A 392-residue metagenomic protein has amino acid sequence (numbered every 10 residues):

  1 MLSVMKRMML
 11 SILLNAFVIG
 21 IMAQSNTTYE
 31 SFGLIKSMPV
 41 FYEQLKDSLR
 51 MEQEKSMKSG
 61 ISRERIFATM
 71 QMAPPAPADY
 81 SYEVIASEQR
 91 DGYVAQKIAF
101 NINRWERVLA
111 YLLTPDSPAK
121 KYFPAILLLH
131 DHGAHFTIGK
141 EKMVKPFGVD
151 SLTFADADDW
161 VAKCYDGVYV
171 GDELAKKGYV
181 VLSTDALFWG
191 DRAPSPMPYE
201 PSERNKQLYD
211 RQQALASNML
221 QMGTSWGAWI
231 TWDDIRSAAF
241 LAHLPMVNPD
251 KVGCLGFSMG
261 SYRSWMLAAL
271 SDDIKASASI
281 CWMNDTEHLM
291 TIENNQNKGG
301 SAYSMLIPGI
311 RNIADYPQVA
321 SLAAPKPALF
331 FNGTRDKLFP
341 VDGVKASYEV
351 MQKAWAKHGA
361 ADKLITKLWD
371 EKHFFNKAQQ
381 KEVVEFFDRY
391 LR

Functional and structural regions predicted by a protein language model:
M1-E30: Bacterial Sec-dependent N-terminal signal peptides
M22-V94, I102, G139: N-terminal targeting or regulatory segments adjacent to alpha/beta-hydrolase or S9 domains
A110, K121-H132: Short beta-strand element of the alpha/beta-hydrolase
L129-W232, A242-H243, L289-T291: Cap/lid segment of the alpha/beta-hydrolase catalytic domain
Q213-A214, N218-Q221, D233-S237, A276-A320 (+3 more regions): Mobile cap/lid helix-loop segments that gate and shape the active-site cleft of serine hydrolases
M246-S258: Alpha/beta-hydrolase fold nucleophile elbow
A323, F330-N332: Short beta-strand/loop motif that positions the catalytic acidic residue of the alpha/beta-hydrolase fold
E349-R392: C-terminal catalytic histidine-bearing segment of alpha/beta-hydrolase fold enzymes
